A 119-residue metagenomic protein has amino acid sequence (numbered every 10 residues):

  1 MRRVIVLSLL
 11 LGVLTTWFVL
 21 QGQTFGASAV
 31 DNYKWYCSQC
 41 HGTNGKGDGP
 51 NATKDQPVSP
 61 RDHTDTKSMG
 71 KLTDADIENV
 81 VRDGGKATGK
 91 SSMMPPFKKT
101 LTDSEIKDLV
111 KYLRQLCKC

Functional and structural regions predicted by a protein language model:
M1-G12: Bacterial N-terminal signal peptides that target proteins for export
L10-G12, G22-G26, C119: Low-complexity, Gly/Pro
W17-K34: Electrostatic cytochrome c docking/interface patches
V30-V58, D83-S92, L116-C119: Periplasmic/extracellular electron-transfer cofactor-ligation site, primarily the c-type cytochrome heme-c attachment
K46-D76: Gly/Gly-Pro-rich "capping" loops immediately C-terminal to redox-active cysteine motifs in periplasmic/lumenal
S59-D62, K67, V80-K107: Axial heme c-ligation environment in periplasmic c-type cytochrome domains
